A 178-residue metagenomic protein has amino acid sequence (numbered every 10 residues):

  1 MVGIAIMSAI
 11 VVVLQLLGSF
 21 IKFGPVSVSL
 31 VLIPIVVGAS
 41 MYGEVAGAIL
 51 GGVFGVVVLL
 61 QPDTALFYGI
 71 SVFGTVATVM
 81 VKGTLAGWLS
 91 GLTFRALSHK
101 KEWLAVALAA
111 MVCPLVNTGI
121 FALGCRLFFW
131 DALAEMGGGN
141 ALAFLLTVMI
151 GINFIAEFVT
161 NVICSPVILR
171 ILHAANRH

Functional and structural regions predicted by a protein language model:
M1-A48: Hydrophobic transmembrane alpha-helices
M1-S8, N140-H178: Alpha-helical transmembrane segments and their cytosolic interface
A5-A9, I33, V37, A48 (+9 more regions): Residue-level signature of the transmembrane alpha-helical core of multi-pass small-molecule transporters
V11-Q15, L50, V58, A86 (+5 more regions): Alpha-helical transmembrane segments of multipass membrane proteins
Q15-S27, G52-W88, L92: Interfacial aromatic-anchored transmembrane helix boundaries in multi-pass membrane proteins
G18-P25, A65, G69, T93 (+4 more regions): Membrane-interfacial segments
E44-I49, V72, H99-A105, L142: Membrane-helix interface segments
A96-G119: Internal alpha-helical transmembrane segments of multi-pass membrane proteins
